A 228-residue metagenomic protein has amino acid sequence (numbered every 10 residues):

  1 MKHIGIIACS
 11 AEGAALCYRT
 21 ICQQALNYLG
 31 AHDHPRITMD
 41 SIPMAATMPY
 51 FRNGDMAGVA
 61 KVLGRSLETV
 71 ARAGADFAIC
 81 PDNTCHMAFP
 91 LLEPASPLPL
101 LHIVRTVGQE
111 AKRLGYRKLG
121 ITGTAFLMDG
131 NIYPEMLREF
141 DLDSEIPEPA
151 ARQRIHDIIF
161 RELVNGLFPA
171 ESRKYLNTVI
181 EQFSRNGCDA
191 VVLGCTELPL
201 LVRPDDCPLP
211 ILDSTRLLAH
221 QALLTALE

Functional and structural regions predicted by a protein language model:
M1-E228: Non-catalytic structural scaffold of enzyme domains
